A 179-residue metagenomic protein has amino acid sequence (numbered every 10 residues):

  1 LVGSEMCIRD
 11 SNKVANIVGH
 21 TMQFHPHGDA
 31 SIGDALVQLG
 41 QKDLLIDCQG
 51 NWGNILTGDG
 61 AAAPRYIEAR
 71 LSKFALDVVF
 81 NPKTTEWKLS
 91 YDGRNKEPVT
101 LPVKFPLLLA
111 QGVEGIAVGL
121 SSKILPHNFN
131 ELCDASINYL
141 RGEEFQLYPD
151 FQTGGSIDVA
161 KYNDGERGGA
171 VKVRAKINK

Functional and structural regions predicted by a protein language model:
S4-E5, R9-G168: Catalytic phosphate-handling regions of large nucleic-acid enzymes and associated NTPases
A170-K172, K176-K179: Charged, surface-exposed alpha-helical interface/stalk elements
